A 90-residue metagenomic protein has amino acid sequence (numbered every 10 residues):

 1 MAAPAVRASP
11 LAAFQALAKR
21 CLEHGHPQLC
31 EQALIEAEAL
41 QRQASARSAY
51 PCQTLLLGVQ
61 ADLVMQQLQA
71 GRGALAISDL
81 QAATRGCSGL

Functional and structural regions predicted by a protein language model:
M1-A5: C-terminal segment of classical bacterial N-terminal signal peptides
V6-L90: Post-signal/leader-peptide non-cytosolic segments of secretory proteins
